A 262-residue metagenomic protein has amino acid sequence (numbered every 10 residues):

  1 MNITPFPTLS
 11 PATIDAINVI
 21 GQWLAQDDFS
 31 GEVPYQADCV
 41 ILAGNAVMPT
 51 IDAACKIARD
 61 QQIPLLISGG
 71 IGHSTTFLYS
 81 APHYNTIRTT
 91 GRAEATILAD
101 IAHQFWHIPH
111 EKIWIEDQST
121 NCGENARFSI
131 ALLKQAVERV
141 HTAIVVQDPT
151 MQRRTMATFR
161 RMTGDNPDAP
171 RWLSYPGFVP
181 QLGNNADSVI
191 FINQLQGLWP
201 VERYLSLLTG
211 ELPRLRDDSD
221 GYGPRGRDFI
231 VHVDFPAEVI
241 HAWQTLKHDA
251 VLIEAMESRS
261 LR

Functional and structural regions predicted by a protein language model:
M1-V201, A255-R262: A structural signal for short, hydrophobic/glycine-enriched beta-strand patches
Q181-T245: A conserved mid-domain beta-alpha-beta active-site/ligand-binding segment of alpha/beta enzyme cores
H241-R262: C-terminal accessory domains and tails appended to enzymatic cores
